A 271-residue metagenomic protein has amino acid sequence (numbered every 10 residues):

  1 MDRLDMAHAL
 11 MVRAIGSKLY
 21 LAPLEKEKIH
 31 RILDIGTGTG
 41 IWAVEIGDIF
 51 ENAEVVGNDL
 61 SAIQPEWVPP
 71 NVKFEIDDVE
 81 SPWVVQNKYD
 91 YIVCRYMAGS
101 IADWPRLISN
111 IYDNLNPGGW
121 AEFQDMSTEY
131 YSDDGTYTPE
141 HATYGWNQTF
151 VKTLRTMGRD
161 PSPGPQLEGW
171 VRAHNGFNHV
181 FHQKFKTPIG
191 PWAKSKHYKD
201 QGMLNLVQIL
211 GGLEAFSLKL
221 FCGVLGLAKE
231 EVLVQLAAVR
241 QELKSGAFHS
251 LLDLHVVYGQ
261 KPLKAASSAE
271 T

Functional and structural regions predicted by a protein language model:
D2-R31, I41, E45: Conserved alpha-helix/loop element of class I SAM-dependent methyltransferases that forms part of the SAM/SAH-binding
I29-N87, Y91, R106: Class I SAM-dependent methyltransferase SAM/SAH-binding core
E51, N116, R172: Short conserved AdoMet
C94-A98, Q124: Residues lining the SAM
I101-D103: Short N-terminal helix/helix-N-cap motif within the alpha/beta-hydrolase-1
P105-W120: A short glycine-rich, Lys/Arg-flanked "PGG" loop and its adjoining helix->strand segment in the class I
W120-G212: Conserved catalytic/acceptor-binding region of the Class I
H174-T271: C-terminal lobe and adjacent flexible extensions of AdoMet/dcAdoMet transferase-like proteins
